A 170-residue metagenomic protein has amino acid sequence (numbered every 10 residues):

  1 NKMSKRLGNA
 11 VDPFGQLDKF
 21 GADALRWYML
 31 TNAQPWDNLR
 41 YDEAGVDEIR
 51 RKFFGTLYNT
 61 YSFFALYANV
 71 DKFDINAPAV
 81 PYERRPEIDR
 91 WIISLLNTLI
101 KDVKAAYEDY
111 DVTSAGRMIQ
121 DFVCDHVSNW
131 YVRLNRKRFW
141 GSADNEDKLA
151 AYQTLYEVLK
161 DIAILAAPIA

Functional and structural regions predicted by a protein language model:
N1-G8: Active-site and channel-lining beta-strand-loop segments that bind or position nucleotide-derived/phosphorylated
N9-A10, F14: C-terminal, charged and often intrinsically disordered regions of DNA end-processing helicases and nucleases
G15-A170: Helix-rich, typically C-terminal accessory recognition domains appended to large enzymatic cores
